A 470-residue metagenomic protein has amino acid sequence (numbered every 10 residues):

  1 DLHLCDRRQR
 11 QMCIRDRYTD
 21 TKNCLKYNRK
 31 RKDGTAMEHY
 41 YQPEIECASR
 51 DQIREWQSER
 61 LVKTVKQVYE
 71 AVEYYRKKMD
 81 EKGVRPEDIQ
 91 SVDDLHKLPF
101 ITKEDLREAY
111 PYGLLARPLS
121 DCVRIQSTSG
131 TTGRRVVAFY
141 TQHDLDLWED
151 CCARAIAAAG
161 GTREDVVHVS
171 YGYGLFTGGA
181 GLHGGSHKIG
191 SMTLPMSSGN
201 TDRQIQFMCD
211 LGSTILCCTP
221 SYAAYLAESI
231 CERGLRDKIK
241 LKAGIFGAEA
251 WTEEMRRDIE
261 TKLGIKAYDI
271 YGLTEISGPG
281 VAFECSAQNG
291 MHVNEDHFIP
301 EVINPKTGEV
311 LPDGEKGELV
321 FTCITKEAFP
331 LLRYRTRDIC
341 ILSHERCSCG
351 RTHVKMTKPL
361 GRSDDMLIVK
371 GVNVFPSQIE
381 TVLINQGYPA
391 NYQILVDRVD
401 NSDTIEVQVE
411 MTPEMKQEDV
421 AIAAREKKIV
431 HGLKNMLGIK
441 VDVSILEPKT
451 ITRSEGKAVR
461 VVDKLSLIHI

Functional and structural regions predicted by a protein language model:
D1-D16, I468-H469: Single conserved hydrophobic/aromatic residue that forms the stacking wall/gate of nucleotide- or nucleobase-binding
R7, G130, N304-P305, R453: Short, acidic, Ser/Thr-enriched surface-loop or helix-capping motifs
Y18-N23, Y27-N28: Intrinsic-disorder-associated, low-complexity terminal segments enriched in Asp/Asn/His/Tyr and depleted of Lys/Arg
Y27-S127, T132-D150, R154-A158, T162 (+6 more regions): Nucleotide 5′-phosphate-binding alpha/beta core
M37-C47, D51, I101-Y268, I276 (+4 more regions): Active-site phosphate/ATP/adenylate-binding loop shared across adenylate-forming ligases
L216, T325-I439, G456: AMP-binding/adenylate-forming catalytic core of the ANL superfamily
W251-R346: Conserved AMP-binding/adenylate-forming
Y268-T274, I394-V396, I445: Beta-strand->loop->alpha-helix junctions that form or flank phosphate-binding loops in nucleotide-handling enzymes
